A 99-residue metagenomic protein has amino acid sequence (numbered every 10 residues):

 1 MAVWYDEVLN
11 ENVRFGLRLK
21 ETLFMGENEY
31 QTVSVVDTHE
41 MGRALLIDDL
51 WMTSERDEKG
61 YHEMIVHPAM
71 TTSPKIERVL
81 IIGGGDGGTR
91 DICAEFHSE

Functional and structural regions predicted by a protein language model:
M1-E99: Class I S-adenosylmethionine
